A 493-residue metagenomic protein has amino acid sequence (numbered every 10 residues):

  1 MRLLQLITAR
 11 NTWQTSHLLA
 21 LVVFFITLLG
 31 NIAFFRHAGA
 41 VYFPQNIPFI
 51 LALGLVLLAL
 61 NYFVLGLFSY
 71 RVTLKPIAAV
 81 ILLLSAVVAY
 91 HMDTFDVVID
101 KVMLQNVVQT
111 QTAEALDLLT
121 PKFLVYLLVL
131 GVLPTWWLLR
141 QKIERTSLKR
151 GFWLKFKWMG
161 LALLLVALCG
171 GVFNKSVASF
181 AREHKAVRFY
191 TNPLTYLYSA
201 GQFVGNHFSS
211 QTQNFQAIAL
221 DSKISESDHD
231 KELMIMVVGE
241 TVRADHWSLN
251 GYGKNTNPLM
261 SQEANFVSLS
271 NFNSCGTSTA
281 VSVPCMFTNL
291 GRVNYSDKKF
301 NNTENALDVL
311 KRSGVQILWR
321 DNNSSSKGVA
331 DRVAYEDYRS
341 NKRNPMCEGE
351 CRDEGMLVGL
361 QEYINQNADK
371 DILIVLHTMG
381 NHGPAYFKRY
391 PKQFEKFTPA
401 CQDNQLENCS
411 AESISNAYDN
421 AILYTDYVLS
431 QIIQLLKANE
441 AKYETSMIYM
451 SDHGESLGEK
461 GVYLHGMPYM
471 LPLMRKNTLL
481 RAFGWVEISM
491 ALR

Functional and structural regions predicted by a protein language model:
R2-F24: N-terminal membrane topogenic signal
L3, W13-S16, G30-I81, S85-Y126 (+2 more regions): Catalytic domains that recognize anionic headgroups
